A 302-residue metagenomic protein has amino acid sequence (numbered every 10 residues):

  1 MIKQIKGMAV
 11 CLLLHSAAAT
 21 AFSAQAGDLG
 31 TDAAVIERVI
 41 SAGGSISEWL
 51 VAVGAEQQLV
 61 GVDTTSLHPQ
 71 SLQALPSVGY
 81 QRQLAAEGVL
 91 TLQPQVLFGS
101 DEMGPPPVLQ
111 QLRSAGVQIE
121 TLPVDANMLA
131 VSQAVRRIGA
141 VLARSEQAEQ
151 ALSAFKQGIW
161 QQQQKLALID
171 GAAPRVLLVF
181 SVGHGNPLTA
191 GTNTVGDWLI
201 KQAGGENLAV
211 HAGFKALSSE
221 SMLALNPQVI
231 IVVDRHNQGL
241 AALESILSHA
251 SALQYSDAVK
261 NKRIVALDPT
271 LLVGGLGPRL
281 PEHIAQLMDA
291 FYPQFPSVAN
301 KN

Functional and structural regions predicted by a protein language model:
M8-T20: Bacterial N-terminal signal peptides
E37-R38, A130-A140, E149, R235-N302: Structured C-terminal subdomain patch of bacterial secreted/periplasmic proteins
R38-L50, Q147-A203, L272: Basic- and aromatic-lined ligand-binding clefts that recognize polyanionic substrates
R38-L92, V96-M103, L208, Q238: A short, structured surface patch at a secondary-structure boundary
D63, A190-K215, D234, A266: His/Asp/Glu-enriched short active-site or ligand-binding loop at hydrolase and phosphoryl-transfer sites
A86-Q93, S218-V229: Short helices/loops that flank or line small-molecule/ion binding pockets
M103-S114, V232-S248: A ligand-binding cleft/hinge motif common to bilobed small-molecule-binding domains
P107, P123-R137, G171-V195, G239-A241: Extracytoplasmic ligand-binding site segments that recognize negatively charged/polar headgroups
